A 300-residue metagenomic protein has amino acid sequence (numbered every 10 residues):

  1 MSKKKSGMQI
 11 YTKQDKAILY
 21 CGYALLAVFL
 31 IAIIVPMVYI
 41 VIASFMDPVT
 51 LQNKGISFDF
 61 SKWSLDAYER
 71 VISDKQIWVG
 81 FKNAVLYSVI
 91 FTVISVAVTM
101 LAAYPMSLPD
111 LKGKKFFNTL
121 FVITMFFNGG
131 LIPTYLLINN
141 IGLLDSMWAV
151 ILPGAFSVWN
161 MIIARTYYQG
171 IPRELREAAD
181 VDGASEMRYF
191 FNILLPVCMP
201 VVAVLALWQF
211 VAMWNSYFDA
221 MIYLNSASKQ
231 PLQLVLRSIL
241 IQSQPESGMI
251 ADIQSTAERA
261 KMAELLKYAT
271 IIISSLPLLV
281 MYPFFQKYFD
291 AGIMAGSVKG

Functional and structural regions predicted by a protein language model:
S2-G300: A hydrophobic, multi-pass inner-membrane permease signature
